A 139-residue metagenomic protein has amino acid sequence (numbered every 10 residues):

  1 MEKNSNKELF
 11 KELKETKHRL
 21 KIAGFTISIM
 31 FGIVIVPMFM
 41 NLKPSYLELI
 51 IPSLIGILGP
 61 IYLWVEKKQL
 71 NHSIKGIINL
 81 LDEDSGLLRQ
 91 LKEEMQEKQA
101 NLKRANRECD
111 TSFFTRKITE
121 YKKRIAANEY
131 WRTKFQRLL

Functional and structural regions predicted by a protein language model:
M1-K7, K98: Long, non-membrane, amphipathic alpha-helices that form coiled-coils
S5-I27: Juxtamembrane interface helix immediately N-terminal to a transmembrane segment
E12-E15, I50, V65, Q69 (+1 more regions): N-terminal Sec-dependent export signals
R19-F39, G56-I57: Canonical alpha-helical transmembrane segments of integral membrane proteins
L42-I55: Hydrophobic alpha-helical transmembrane segments
I61-I78: Transmembrane-cytosolic junction motif
N79-L139: Charged, low-complexity cytosol-facing tails and large interhelical loops of integral membrane proteins
